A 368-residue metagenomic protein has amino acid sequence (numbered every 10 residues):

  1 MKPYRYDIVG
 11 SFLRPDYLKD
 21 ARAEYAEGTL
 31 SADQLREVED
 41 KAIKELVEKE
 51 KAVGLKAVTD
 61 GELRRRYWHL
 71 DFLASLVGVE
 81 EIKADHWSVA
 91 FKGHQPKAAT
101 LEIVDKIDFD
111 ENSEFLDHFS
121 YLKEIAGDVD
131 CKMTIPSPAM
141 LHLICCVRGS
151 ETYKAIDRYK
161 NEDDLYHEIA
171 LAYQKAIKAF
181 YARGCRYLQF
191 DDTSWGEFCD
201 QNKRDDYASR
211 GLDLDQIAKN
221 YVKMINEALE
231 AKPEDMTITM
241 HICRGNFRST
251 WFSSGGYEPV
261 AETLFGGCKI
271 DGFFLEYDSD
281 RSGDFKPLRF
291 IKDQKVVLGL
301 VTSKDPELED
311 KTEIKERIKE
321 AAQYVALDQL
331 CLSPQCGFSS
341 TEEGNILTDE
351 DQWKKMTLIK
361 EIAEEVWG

Functional and structural regions predicted by a protein language model:
M1-G368: Domain-level signal for soluble alpha/beta catalytic cores
